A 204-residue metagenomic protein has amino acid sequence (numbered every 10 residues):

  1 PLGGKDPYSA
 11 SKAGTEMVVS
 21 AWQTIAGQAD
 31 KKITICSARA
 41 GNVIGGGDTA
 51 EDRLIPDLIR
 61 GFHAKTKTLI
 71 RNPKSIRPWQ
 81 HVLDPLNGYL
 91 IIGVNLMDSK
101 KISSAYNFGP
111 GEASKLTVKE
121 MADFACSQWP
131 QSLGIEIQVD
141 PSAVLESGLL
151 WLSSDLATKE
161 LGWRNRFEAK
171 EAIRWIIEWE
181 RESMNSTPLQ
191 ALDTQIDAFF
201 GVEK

Functional and structural regions predicted by a protein language model:
L2-G3, A143: A recurrent flexible, glycine/aromatic-enriched loop bordering the glycosyltransferase active site that acts as
G3-C36, F62-H63: Active-site Tyr-X1-5-Lys
G3-S11, E51-I55, P78-V82: The catalytic Tyr-centered alpha-helix of NAD(P)H-dependent dehydrogenases
P7, T15, E51, V118 (+1 more regions): Conserved donor sugar-nucleotide recognition element shared by glycan-biosynthetic enzymes
R39-I44: Conserved SDR Rossmann-fold cofactor-binding beta-strand/turn motif
G46-D48: Short beta-loop-alpha junction of Rossmann-like oxidoreductase domains
F62-K204: C-terminal substrate-binding subdomain of Rossmann-fold SDR/epimerase-dehydratase oxidoreductases
